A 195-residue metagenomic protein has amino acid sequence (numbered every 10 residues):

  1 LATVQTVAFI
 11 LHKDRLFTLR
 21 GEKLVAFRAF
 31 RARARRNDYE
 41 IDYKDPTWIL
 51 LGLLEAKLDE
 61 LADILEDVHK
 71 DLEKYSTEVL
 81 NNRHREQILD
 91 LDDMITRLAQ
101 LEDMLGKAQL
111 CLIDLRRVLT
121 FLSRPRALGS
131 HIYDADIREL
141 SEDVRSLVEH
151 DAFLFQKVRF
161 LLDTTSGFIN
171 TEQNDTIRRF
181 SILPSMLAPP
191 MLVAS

Functional and structural regions predicted by a protein language model:
L1-R126, S130-H131, D136-E139, D143-V148 (+1 more regions): Peripheral, non-transmembrane regulatory/ligand-interaction domains of membrane transport proteins
E142-S195: Hydrophobic alpha-helical transmembrane segments and their immediately adjacent juxtamembrane loops
